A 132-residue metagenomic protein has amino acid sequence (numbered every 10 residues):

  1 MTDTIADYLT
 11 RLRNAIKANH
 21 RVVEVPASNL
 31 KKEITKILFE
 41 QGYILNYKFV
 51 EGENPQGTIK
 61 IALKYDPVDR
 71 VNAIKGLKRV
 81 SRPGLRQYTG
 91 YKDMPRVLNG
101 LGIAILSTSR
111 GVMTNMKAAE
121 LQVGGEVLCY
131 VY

Functional and structural regions predicted by a protein language model:
M1-Y132: Core subunits and conserved enzymes of cellular information-processing and envelope-translocation systems across
